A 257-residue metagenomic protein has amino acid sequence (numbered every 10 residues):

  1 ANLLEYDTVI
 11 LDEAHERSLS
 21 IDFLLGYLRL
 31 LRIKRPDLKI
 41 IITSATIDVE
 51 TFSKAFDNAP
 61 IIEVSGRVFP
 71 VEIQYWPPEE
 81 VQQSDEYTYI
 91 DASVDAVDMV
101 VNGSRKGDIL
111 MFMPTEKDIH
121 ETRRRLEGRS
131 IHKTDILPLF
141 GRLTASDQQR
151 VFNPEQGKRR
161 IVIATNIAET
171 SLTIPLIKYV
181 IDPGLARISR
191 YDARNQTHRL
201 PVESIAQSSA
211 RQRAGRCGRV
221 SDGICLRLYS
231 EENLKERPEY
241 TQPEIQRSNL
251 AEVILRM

Functional and structural regions predicted by a protein language model:
A1-M257: P-loop NTPase motor module signature
